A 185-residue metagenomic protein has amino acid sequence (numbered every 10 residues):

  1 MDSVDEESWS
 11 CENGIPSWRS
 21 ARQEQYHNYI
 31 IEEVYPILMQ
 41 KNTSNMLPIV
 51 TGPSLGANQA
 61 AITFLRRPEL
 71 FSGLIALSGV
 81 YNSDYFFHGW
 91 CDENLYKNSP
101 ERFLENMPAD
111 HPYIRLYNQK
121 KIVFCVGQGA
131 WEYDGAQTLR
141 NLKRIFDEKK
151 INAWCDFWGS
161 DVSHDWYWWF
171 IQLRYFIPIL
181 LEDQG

Functional and structural regions predicted by a protein language model:
M1-G185: Non-catalytic cap/lid and distal C-terminal segments of serine-dependent acyl enzymes
